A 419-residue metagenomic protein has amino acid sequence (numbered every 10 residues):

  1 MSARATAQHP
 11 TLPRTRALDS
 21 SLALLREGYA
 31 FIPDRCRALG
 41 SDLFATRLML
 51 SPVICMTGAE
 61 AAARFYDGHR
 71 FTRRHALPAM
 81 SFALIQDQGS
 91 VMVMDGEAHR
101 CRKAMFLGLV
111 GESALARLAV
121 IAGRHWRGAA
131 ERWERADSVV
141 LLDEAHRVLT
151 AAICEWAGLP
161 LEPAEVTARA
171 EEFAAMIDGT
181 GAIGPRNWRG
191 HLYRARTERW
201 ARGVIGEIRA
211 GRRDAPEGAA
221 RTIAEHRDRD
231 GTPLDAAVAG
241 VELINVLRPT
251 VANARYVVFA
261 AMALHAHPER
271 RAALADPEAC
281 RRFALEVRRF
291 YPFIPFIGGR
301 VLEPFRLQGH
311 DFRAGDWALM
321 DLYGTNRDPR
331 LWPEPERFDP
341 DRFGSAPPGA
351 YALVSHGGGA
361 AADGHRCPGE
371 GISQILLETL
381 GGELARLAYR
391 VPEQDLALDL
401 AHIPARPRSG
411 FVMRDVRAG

Functional and structural regions predicted by a protein language model:
M1-G419: Cytochrome P450
